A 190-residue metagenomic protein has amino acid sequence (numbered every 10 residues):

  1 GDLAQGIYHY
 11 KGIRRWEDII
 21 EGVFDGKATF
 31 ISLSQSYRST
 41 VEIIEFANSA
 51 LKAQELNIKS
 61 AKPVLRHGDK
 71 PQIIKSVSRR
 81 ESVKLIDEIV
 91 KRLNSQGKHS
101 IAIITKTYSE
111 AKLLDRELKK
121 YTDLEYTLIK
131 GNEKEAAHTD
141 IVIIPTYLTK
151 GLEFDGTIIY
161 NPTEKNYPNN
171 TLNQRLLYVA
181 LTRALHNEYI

Functional and structural regions predicted by a protein language model:
G1-I190: Conserved helicase motor core of SF1/SF2 NTP-dependent helicases
